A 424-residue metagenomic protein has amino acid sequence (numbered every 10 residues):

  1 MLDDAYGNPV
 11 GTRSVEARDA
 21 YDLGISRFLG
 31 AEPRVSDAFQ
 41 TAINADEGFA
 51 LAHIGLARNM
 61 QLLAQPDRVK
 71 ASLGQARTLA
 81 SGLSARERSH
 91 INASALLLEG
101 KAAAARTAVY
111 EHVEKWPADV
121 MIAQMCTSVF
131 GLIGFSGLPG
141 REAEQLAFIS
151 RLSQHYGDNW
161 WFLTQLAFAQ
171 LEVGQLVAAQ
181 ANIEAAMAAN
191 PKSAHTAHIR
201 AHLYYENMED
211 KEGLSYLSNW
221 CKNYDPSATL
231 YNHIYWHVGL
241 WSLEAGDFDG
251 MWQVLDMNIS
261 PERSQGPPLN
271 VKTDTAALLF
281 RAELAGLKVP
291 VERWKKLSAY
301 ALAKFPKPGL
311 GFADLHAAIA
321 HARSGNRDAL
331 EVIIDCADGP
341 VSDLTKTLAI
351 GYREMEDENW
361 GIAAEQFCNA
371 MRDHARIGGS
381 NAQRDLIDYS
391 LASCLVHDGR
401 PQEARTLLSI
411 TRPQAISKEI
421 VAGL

Functional and structural regions predicted by a protein language model:
V15-A20, G48-A50, L83-S89, A118-A123 (+8 more regions): Generic helix N-cap/helix-start motif at coil->alpha-helix transitions
L23-Q40, N44-A103, F130-E142, M208-D210 (+1 more regions): Inter-helical turn/loop elements of alpha-helical hairpins
R27, M60, L96, F130-I133 (+9 more regions): Residue at a conserved register position within TPR or TPR-like alpha-solenoid repeats
Q40, R68-A80, A103-W116, P139-Q154 (+7 more regions): Alpha-helical repeat scaffolds
S81-A167, E172-A179: Well-ordered mid-protein domain cores that form the structural environment of catalytic cofactors
Q145-A245: Internal metal/ion-chelating core segments
S242-L424: Helix-coil-helix junctions within alpha-helical repeat/solenoid scaffolds
